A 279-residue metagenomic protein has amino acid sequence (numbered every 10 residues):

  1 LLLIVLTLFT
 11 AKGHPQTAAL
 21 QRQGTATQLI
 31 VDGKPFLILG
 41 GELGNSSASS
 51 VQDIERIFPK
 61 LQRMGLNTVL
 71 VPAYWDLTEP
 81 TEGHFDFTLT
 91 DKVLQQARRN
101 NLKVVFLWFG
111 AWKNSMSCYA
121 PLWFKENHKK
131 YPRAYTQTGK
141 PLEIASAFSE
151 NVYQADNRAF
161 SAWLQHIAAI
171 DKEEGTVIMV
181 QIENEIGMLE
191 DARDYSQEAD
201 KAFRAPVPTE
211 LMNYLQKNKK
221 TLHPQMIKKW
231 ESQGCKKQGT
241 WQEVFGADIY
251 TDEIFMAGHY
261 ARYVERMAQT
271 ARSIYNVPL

Functional and structural regions predicted by a protein language model:
L1-L8: Bacterial N-terminal signal peptides
F9-P15, N276-L279: Short, intrinsically disordered, charge-balanced linker/junction segments flanking boundaries in proteins
G13-N67: N-terminal carbohydrate-binding accessory modules
I30-G33, Q62-R63, R99, D171-E174 (+1 more regions): Extracellular/periplasmic catalytic domains that process cell-envelope and extracellular macromolecules
L37-G41, V69-V71, V104-W108, I178-I182 (+1 more regions): Hydrophobic faces of well-ordered beta-strands that scaffold small-molecule active sites in alpha/beta enzyme cores
G44-S46, Y74, F109-K113, I182-G187: Active-site beta-loop-alpha junctions enriched in small/polar residues
D53-K129, V264-N276: Aromatic-lined substrate-binding rim segments of carbohydrate-active enzymes
A120, E126-L279: Polysaccharide-binding and catalytic clefts of secreted carbohydrate-active enzymes
